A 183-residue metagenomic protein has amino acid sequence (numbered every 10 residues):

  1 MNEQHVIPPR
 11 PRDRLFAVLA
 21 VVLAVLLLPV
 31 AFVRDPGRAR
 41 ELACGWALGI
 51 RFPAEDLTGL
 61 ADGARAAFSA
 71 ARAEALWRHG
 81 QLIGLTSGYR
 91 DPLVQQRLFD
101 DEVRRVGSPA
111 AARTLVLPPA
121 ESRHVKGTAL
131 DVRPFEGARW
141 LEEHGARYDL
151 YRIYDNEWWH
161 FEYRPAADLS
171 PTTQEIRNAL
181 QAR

Functional and structural regions predicted by a protein language model:
E3-P8, L15-V22, L26-R183: Cell-envelope/glycan interface and biosynthesis
